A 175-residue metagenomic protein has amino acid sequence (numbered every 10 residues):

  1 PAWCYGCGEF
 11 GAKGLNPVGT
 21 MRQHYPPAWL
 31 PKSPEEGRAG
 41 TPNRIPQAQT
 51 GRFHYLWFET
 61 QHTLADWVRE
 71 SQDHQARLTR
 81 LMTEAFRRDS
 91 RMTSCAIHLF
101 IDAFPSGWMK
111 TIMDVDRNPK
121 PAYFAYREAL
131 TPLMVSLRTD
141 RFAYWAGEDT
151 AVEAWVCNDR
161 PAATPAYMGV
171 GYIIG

Functional and structural regions predicted by a protein language model:
A2-Y167, Y172-I174: Substrate-binding clefts and catalytic carboxylate motifs of secreted carbohydrate-active enzymes
